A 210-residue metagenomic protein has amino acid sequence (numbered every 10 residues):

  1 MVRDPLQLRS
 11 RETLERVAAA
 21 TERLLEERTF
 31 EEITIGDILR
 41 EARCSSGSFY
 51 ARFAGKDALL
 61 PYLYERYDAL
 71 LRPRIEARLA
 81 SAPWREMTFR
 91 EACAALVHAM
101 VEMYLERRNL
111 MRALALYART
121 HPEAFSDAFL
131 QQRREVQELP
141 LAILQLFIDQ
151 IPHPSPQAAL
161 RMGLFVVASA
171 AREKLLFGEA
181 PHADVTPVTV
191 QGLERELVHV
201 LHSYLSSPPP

Functional and structural regions predicted by a protein language model:
S10, L14, L60, Y64 (+6 more regions): Amphipathic, non-transmembrane alpha-helical scaffold segments
E12-T21, I38, L63-I75: Generic hydrophobic, amphipathic alpha-helix propensity
R16, D37, A58, E91-A95 (+5 more regions): Amphipathic alpha-helical interaction segments
R16, L24-A58, Y62: Helix-turn-helix
Y62, A77-E106, L160-G163, E194 (+1 more regions): Hydrophobic alpha-helical connector segments
A69-E76, E91, H98, E102-N109 (+4 more regions): Amphipathic alpha-helical packing segments from all-alpha helical-bundle domains
R78-A82, M111-A118, F147, K174-H182: Secondary-structure edge/capping motif, primarily at the C-terminal ends of alpha-helices and the immediately following
L130, L146-V198, P208-P210: Hydrophobic/aromatic-rich alpha-helical bundle segments in the mid-to-C-terminal region
